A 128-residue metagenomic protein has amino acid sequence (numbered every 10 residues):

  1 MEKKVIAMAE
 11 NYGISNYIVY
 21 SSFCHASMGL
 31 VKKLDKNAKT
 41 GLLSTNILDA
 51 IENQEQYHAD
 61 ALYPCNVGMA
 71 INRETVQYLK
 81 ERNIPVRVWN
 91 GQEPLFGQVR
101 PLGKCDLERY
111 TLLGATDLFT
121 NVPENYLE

Functional and structural regions predicted by a protein language model:
M1-E128: Short loop-to-alpha-helix "cap/lid" segments that border enzyme active sites across diverse enzyme classes
